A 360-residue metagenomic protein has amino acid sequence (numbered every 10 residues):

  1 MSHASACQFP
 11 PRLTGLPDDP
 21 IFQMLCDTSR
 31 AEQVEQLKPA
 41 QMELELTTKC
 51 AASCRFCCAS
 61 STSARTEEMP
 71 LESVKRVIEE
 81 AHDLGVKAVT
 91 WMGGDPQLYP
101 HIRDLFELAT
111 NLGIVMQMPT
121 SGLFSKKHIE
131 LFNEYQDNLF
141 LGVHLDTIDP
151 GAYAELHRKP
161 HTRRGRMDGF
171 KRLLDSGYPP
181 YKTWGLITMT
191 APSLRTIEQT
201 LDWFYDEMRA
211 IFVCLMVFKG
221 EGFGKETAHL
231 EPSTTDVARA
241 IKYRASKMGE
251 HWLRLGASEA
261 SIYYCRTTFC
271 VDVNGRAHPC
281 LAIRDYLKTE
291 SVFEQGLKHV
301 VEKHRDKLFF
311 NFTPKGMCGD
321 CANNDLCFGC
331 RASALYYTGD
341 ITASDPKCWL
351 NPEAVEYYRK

Functional and structural regions predicted by a protein language model:
M1-C7, M248-Y357: Accessory C-terminal segments flanking Radical SAM cores
M1-R65, H82: N-terminal pre-core extensions flanking Radical SAM catalytic domains
M1-S2, E134, N138, G142-H278 (+1 more regions): Radical SAM enzyme [4Fe-4S]-AdoMet core and its adjacent flexible, acidic and glycine-rich loops/tails across
A52, T62, K75-I148: Conserved SAM/AdoMet-binding glycine-rich loop
S53, G85-V86, D137, P179 (+3 more regions): Short loop/turn motifs at secondary-structure junctions
F56, A88, F140, A210-F212 (+1 more regions): Residues at the N-termini of beta-strands
L71, K75, Y99, S125-I129 (+6 more regions): Structural motif corresponding to alpha-helix initiation and N-cap regions
